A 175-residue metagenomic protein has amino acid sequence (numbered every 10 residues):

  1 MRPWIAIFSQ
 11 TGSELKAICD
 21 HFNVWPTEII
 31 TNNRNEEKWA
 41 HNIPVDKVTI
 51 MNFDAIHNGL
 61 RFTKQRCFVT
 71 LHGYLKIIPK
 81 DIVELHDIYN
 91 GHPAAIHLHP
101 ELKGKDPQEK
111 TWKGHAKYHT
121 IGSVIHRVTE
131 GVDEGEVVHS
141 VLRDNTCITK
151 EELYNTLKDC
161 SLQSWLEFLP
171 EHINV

Functional and structural regions predicted by a protein language model:
M1-V175: One-carbon transfer enzymes
